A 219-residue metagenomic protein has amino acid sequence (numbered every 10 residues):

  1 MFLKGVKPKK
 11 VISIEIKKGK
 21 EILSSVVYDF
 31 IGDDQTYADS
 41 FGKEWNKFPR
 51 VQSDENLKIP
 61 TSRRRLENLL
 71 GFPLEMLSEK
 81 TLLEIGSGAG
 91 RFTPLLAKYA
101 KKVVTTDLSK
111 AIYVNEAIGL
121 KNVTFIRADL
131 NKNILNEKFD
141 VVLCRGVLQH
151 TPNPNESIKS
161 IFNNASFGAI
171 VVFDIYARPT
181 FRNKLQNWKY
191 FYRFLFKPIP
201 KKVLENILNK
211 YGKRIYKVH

Functional and structural regions predicted by a protein language model:
M1-L83, S87-E137: Conserved N-terminal segment of class I S-adenosyl-L-methionine
P94, T151-E156: Short N-terminal helix/helix-N-cap motif within the alpha/beta-hydrolase-1
I112, N155-S157, Y176: Catalytic cores of eukaryotic secretory-pathway lumenal/extracellular enzymes that build and remodel glycoconjugates
L143: A conserved beta-strand element that flanks and buttresses the S-adenosyl-L-methionine
G146-V147: Short catalytic micro-motifs in class I SAM-dependent methyltransferases
N155-F167: A short glycine-rich, Lys/Arg-flanked "PGG" loop and its adjoining helix->strand segment in the class I
V172-V203: Conserved class I S-adenosyl-L-methionine
F194-H219: SAM-dependent methyltransferase
